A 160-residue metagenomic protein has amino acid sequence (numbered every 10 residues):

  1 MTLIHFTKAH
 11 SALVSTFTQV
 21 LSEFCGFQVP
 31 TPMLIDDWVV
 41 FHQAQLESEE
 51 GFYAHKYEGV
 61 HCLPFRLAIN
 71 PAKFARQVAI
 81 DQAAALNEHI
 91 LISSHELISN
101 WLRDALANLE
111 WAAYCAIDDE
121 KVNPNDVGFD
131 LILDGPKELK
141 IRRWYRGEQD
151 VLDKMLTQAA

Functional and structural regions predicted by a protein language model:
M1-E23: Short, extreme N-terminal segment that most often corresponds to the first beta-strand
M1-L3, L152-A160: Short intrinsically disordered terminal tails
H5-T7, P30-L34, S93-S94, I98 (+1 more regions): A diffuse structural propensity rather than consistent per-protein peaks
T18-E58: N-terminal interaction modules that seed assembly of large macromolecular complexes
F41-R146: Acidic, low-complexity, intrinsically disordered interaction modules
